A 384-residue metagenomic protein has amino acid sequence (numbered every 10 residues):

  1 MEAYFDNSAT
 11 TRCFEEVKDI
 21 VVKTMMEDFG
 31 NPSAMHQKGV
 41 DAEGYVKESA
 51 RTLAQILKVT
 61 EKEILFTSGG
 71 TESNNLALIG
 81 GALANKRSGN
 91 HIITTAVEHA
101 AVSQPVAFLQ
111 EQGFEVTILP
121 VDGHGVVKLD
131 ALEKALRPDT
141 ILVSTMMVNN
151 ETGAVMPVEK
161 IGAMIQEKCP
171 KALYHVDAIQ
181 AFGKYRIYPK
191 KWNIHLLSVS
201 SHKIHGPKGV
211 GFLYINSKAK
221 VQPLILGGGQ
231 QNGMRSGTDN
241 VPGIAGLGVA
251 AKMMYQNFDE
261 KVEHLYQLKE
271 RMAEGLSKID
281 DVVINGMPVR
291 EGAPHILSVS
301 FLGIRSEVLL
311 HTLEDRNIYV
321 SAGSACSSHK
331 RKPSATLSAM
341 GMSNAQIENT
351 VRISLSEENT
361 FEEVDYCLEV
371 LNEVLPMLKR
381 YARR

Functional and structural regions predicted by a protein language model:
M1-R384: Pyridoxal 5′-phosphate
